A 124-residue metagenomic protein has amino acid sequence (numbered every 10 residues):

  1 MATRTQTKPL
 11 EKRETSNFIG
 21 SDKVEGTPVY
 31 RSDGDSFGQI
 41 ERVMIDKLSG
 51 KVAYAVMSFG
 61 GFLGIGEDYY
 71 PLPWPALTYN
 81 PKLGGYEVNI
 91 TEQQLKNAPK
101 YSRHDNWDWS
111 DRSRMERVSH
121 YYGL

Functional and structural regions predicted by a protein language model:
M1-L124: Peripheral interaction segments used for macromolecular assembly
